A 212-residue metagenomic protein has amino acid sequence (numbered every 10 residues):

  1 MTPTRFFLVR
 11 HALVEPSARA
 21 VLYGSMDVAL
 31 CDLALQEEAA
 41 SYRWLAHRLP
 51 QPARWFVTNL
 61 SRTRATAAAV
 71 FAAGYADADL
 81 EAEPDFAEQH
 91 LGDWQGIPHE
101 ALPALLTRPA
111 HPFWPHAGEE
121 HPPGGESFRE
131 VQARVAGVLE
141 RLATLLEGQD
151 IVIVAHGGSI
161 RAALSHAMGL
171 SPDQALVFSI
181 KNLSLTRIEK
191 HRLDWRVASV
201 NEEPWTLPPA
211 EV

Functional and structural regions predicted by a protein language model:
M1-R5, Q51, A76-D77, Q89-A101 (+2 more regions): Acidic, low-complexity terminal tails and accessory targeting/binding regions of phosphate-metabolizing enzymes
R5-H11, I153: Short, hydrophobic/glycine-enriched beta-strand segments
F7, F56, E81-E83, A198: General small-molecule cofactor/ligand-binding pocket signal
V9-Y75: Active-site-proximal alpha-helix that buttresses catalytic centers in soluble enzyme cores
L13, P103-P112: Mobile beta-alpha loop/short-helix "lid" or hinge segments that flank ligand
V14, S159-I160: Short active-site segment of divalent metal-dependent hydrolases/proteases that encodes the spacing between
P109-E130: Short glycine/proline- and acidic residue-enriched helix-loop micro-motifs that form flexible lids or anion-recognition
H156: Short basic (Lys/Arg) and small-residue
